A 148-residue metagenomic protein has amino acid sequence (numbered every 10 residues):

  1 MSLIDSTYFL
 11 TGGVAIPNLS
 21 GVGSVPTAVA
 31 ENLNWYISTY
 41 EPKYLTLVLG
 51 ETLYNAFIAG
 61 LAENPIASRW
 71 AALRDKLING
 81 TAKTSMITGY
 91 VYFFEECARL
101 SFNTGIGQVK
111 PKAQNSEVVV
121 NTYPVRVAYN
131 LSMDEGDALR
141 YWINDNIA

Functional and structural regions predicted by a protein language model:
M1-T84, A98-A148: Conserved short "hinge" loops at termini or chain/domain junctions
I87-Y90: Interaction/scaffold regions that mediate signaling and macromolecular assembly across diverse proteins
Y92, E96-C97: Sec-exported extracytoplasmic/periplasmic mature domains
